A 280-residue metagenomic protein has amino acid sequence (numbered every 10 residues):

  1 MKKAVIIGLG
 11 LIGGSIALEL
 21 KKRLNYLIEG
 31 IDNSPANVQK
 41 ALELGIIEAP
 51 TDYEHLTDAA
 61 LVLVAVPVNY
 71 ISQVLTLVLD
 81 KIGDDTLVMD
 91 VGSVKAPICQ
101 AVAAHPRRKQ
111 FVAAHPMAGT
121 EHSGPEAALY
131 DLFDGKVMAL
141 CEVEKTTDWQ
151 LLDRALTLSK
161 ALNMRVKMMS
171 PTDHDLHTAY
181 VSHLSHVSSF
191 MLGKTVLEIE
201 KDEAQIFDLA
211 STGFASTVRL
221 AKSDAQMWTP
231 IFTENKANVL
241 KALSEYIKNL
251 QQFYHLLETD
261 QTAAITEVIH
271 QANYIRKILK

Functional and structural regions predicted by a protein language model:
M1-Y53: NAD(P)+-binding Rossmann beta1-loop-alpha1 motif at the extreme N-terminus of oxidoreductases
K3, L27, Q110, V137 (+1 more regions): Residues at the starts of beta-strands that form the adenosine-phosphate
E48, A60, S185: Conserved acidic residues
Y53-I82, T86-M89: Rossmann-like NAD(P)-binding element
T76-E126: Rossmann-like NAD(P)(H) cofactor-binding subdomain of soluble oxidoreductases
L132-S216: Internal alpha-helical scaffold of NAD(P)-dependent oxidoreductase catalytic cores
E203-A272: Interdomain hinge/lid region at the active-site interface of Rossmann-like NAD(P)-dependent oxidoreductases
